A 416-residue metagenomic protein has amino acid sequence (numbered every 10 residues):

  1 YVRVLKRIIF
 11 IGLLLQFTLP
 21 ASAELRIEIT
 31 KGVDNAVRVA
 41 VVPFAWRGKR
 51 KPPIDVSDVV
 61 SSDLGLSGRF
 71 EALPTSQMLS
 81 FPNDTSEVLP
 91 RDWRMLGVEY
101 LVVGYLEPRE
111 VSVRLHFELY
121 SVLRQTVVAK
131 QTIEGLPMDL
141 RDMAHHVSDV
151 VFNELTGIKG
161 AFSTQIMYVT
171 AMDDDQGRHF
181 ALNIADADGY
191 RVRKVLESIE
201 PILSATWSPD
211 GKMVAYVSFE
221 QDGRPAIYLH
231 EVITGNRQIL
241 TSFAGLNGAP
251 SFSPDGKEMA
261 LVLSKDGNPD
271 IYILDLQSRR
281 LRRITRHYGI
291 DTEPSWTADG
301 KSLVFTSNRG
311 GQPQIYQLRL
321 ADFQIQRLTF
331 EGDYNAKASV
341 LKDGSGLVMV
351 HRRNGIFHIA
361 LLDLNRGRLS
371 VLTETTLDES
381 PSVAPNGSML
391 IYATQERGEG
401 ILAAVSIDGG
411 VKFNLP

Functional and structural regions predicted by a protein language model:
A23-V37, L123-K194: C-terminal/domain-edge helix-coil "capping" segments
L25, T85-V150: Amphipathic beta-strand/beta-sheet edge segments enriched in Tyr/Trp
E28-R91, V102, L106: Short beta-strand->alpha-helix linker/helix-N-cap micro-motif that forms a surface specificity/interaction loop
L123, D186-Y190, E231-G235, D275-R279 (+3 more regions): Short loop/turn segments that connect beta-strands within beta-propeller blades
K159, A171-F180, E197-S198, S218-A226 (+9 more regions): A flexible loop/linker signature enriched in serine peptidases of the S9 family
G160-F162, P209-D210, P254-D255, A298-D299 (+2 more regions): Residue-level detector of Asp-centered blade-edge/turn motifs that repeat once per structural unit in beta-propeller
I166, V214-A215, G256-A260, G300-V304 (+2 more regions): Hydrophobic beta-strand positions that form the internal "hydrophobic ladder" of WD40/Gbeta-like beta-propeller blades
